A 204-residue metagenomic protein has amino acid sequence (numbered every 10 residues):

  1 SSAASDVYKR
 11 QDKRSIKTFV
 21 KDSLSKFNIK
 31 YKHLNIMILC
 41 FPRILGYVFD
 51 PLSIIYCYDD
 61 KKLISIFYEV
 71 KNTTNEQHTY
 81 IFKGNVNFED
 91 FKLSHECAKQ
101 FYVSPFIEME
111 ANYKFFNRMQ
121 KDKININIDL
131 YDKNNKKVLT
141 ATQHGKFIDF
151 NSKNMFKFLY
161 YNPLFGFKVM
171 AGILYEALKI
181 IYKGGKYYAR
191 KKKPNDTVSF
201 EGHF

Functional and structural regions predicted by a protein language model:
S1-Y8: Short, small-residue-biased leader/transition segments that mark boundaries at the very start of proteins
D12-L39: Short N-terminal edge-element motif at the start of the domain
N35, L63-I66, I124-I126: Short, hydrophobic/aromatic-rich segments at coil-to-beta transitions
V48-P51: Membrane-embedded segments
I54: Residue(s) in the substrate-gating loop at a strand-loop-helix junction that position the organic substrate next
I64, V70, N85-F88: Beta-strand-dominated lipid-handling architectures at cellular/organellar boundaries
Q77-F204: Acidic/His-leaning functional-site neighborhoods
